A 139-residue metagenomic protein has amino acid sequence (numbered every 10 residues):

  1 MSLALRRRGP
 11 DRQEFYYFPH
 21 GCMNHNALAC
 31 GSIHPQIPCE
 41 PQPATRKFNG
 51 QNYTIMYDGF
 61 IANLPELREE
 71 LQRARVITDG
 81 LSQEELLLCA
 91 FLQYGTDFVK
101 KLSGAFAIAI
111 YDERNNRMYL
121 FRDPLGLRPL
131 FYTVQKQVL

Functional and structural regions predicted by a protein language model:
M1-M56, F60, C89-L139: N-terminal glutamine amidotransferase
M1-S2, R68-A74: Short Gly/aromatic-enriched secondary-structure transition segments
R12-Y17, R68-L71, S82: A broad, low-specificity signal for short, low-complexity segments enriched in glycine/proline and polar/charged
A62, T78-S82, Y94: Short coil/turn linker and secondary-structure boundary residues
R68, L88-C89: A cross-family signal for key residues in well-ordered alpha-helices that form functional helical elements
L71-D79, T96-F98: Short, polar/flexible loop-turn hinges at active-site or ligand-entry regions and domain interfaces
